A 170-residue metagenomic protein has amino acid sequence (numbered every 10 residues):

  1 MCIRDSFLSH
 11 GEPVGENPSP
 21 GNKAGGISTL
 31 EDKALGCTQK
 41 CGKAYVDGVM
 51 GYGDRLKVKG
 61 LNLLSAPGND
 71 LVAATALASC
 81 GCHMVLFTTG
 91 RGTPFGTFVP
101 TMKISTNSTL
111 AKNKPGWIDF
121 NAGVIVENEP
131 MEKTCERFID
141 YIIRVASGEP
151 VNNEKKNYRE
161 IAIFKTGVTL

Functional and structural regions predicted by a protein language model:
M1-I3: Short, small-residue-biased leader/transition segments that mark boundaries at the very start of proteins
S6-A24, T89, E149-I161: Flexible, glycine/charged-enriched surface loops at secondary-structure junctions
G15-V72: Active-site rim loops that border cofactor/substrate pockets in soluble metabolic enzymes
G25-L35, G96-T101, I163-L170: Short glycine/threonine-rich loop-to-helix capping motif typified by GTGT followed within a few residues by an Asp-Pro
G51-K112, G123-E127: Hydrophobic alpha-helical bundle architecture
G81-H83, T88, V99, A122-L170: Extended hydrophobic packing segments that form well-structured cores
W117: Gly/His-enriched, cation/cofactor- and phosphate-binding structural elements
